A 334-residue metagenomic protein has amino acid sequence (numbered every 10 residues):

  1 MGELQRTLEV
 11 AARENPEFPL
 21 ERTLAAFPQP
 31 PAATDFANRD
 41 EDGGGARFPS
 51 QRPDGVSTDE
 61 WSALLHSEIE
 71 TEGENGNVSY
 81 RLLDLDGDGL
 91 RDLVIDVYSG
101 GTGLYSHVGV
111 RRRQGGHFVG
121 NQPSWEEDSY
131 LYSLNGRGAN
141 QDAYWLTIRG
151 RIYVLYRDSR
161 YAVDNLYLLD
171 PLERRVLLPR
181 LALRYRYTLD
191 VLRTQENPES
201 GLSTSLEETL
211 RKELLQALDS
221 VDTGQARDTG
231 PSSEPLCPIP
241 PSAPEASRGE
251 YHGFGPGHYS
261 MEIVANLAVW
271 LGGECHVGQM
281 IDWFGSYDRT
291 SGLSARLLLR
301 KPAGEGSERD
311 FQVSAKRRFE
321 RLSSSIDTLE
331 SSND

Functional and structural regions predicted by a protein language model:
M1-A46, Q141-D334: Acidic, small-residue rich beta-repeat scaffolds with periodic aromatic anchors
A46-L64: Blade/loop signatures of beta-propeller domains
I69-G73, V97-G103, Y167: Short consensus segments that form the blades of beta-propeller domains, in both extracellular/periplasmic
I69-V78, D128-Q141, L189: Repeat-based blade/solenoid architectures
G76-L85, G138-I152: Beta-propeller blade termini
L83-D84, L90-R113: Extracellular-facing segments of soluble proteins and assemblies that are Gly/Ser/Thr-biased and enriched in aromatics
D86-V97, L146-Y156: Acidic/hydrophobic-patterned starts of short beta strands in beta-sheet-rich repeat architectures
L104-E126, I148, N165-E173: Beta-propeller blade repeat segments, especially FG-GAP/WD-type strand-to-loop junctions in 6- to 7-bladed propeller
